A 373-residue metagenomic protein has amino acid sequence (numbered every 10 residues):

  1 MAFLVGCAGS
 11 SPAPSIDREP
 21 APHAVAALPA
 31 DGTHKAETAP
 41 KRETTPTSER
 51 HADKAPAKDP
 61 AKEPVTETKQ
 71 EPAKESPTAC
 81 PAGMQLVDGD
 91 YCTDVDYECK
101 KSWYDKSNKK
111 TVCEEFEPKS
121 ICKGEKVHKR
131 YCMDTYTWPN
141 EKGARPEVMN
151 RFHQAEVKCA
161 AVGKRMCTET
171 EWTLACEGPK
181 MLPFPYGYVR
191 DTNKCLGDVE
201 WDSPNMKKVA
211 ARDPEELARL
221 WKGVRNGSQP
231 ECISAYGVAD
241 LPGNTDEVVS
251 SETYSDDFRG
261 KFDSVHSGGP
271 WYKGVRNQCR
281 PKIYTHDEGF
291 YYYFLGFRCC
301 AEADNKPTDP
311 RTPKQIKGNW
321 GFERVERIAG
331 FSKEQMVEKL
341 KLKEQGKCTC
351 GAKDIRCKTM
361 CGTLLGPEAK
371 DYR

Functional and structural regions predicted by a protein language model:
M1-A21: Sec-dependent N-terminal signal peptides
A8-S15, K74-E75, P146-C167, C176-E177 (+3 more regions): Disulfide-stabilized, aromatic/cysteine-rich ligand-recognition loop
P14-A61, V65: Post-signal peptide N-terminal segment of mature Sec-exported envelope proteins
V65-E71: Cytosolic, low-complexity regulatory segments enriched in Ser/Pro/Gly with interspersed Lys/Arg in eukaryotic signaling
S76-T170, A175-C176, G243, A303 (+2 more regions): A short glycine-rich, aromatic-capped structural motif
D134-G143, L220-G223, R280-K282: Short glycine/proline-rich turn/loop motifs
T137-W138, P179, S251-T253, D304-K306: Acidic glycine-/aspartate-rich tracts in secreted/extracellular proteins
F152-V157, A161-R280: Functional-site microenvironments in short loops/helix caps that host divalent-cation chemistry
